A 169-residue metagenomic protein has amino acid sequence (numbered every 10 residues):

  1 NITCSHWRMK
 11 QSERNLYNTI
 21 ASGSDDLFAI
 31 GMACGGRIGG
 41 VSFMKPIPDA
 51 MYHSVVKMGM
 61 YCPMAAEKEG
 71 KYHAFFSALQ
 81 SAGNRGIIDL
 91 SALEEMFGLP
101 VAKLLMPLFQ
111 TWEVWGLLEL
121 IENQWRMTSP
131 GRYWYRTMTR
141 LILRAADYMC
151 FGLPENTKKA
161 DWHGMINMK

Functional and structural regions predicted by a protein language model:
N1-L99: C-terminal scaffold of the Radical SAM
H73-Q80, M106, R132, R136: Non-catalytic, well-ordered alpha-helical scaffold segments
I88-D89, L118, Y148-F151: Intrinsically disordered or highly flexible coil/loop and linker segments, enriched in small and charged/polar residues
L90-A92, K103-L105, L120: Extended hydrophobic-aromatic, low-complexity segments
G98-V114: Short amphipathic alpha-helical interaction segments
E113-N123: A short, conserved structural fragment
Q124-T128: Minor-groove-contacting beta-hairpin "wing" of winged helix-turn-helix DNA-binding domains
R132-K169: Short, amphipathic alpha-helical interaction segments positioned at domain boundaries
